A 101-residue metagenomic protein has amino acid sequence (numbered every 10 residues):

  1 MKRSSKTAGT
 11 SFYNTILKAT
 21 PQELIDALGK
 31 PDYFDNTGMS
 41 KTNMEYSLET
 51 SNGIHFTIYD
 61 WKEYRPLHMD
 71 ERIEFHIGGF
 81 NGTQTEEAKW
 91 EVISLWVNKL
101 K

Functional and structural regions predicted by a protein language model:
M1-K101: Residues within mature, well-folded domains
